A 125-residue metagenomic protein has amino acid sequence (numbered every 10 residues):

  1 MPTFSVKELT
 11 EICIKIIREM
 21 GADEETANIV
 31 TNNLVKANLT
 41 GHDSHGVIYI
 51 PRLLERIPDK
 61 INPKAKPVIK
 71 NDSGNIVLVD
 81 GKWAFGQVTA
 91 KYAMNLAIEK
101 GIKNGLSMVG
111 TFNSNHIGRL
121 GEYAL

Functional and structural regions predicted by a protein language model:
M1-F4, A84-V88, T111, N115-G118: Alpha-helix capping and helix-loop boundary segments enriched in small/acidic/polar residues
M1-M20: Generic N-terminal amphipathic, Lys/Arg-enriched alpha-helix
C13, A97, Y123: Aromatic/hydrophobic pocket-lining residues that form π-stacking "cages" and hydrophobic walls in ligand
R18-G21, K36-D43: N-terminal and secondary-structure boundary signal
E24-V35: Short, well-structured alpha-helical segments
T31, L106-L125: Glycine-rich anion/phosphate-binding loop at the beta-strand->alpha-helix junction
H45-G101: Active-site cofactor/substrate anionic-group-binding motifs, chiefly glycine- and Lys/Arg-rich phosphate-binding loops
